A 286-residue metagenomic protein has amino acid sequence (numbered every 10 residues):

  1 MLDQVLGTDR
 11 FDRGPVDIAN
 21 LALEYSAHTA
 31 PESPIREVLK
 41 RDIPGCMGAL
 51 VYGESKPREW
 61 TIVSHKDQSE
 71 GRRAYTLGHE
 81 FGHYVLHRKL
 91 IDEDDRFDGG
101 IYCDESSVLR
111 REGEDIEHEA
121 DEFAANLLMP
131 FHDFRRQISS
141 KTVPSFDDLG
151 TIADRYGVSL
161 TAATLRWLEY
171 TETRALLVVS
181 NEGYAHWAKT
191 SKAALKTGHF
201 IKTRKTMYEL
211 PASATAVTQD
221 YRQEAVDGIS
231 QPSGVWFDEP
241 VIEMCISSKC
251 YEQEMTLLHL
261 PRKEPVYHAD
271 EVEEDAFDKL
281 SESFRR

Functional and structural regions predicted by a protein language model:
M1-R286: Active-site hotspot residues in diverse enzymes, especially metal/ion-binding acidic/histidine motifs
